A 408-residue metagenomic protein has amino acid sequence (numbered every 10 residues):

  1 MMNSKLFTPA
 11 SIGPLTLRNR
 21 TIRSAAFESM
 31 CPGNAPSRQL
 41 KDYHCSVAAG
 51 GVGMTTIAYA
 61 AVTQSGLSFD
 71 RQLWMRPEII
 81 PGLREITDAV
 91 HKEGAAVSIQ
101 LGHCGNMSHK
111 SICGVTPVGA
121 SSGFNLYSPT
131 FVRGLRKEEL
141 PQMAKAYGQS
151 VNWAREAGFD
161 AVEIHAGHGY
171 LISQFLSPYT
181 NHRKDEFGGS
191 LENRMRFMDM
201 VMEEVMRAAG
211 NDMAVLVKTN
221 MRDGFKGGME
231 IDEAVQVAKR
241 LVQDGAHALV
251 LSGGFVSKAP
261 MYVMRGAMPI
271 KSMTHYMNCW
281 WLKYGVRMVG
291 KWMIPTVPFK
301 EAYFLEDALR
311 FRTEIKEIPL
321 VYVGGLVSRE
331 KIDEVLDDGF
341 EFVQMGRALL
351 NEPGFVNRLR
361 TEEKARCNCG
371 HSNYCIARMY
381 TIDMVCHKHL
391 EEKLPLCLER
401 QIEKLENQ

Functional and structural regions predicted by a protein language model:
M1-Q408: Flavin-dependent oxidoreductase catalytic cores
